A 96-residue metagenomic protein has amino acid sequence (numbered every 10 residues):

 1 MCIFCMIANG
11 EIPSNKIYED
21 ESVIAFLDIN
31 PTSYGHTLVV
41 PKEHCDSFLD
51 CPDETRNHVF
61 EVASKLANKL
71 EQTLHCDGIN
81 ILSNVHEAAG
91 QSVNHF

Functional and structural regions predicted by a protein language model:
M1-F96: HIT superfamily nucleotide-processing domains
